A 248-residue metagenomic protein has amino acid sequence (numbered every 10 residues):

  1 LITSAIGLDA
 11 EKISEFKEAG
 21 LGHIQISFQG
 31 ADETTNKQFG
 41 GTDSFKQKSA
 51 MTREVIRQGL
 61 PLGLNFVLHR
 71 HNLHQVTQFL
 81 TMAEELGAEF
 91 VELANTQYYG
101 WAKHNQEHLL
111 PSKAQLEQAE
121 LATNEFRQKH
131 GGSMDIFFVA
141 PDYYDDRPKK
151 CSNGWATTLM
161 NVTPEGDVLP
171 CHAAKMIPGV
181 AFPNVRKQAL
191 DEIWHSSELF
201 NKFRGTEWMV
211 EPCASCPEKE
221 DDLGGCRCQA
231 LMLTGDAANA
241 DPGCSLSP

Functional and structural regions predicted by a protein language model:
S4, K46-Q47, Y143-Y144, C151 (+2 more regions): Generic detector of bulky aromatic hydrophobic side chains
S4-G7, G30: Short beta-strand->alpha-helix junction loop in the catalytic core of nucleotide-activated group-transfer enzymes
G7, R70-N72, D222: Residues that cap or initiate secondary-structure elements
G7, T34, V67, H104 (+2 more regions): Short, electropositive, low-hydrophobicity segments enriched in small/polar residues
A10: Acidic donor-binding/catalytic loop of UDP-sugar-dependent glycosyltransferases, especially processive GT2
S14-L169, A173-Q188: Radical SAM enzyme [4Fe-4S]-AdoMet core and its adjacent flexible, acidic and glycine-rich loops/tails across
A173-P248: Flexible mid-to-C-terminal extensions adjoining Fe-S/redox cofactors in radical SAM and related proteins
